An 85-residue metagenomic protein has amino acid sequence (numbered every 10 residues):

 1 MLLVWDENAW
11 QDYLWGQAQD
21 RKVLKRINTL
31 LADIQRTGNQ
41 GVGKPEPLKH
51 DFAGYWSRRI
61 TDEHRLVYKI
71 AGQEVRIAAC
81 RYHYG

Functional and structural regions predicted by a protein language model:
L2, N8-K25, T29, V42 (+2 more regions): Enriched for short, Lys/Arg-rich terminal
D33-R59: A short, surface-exposed loop/turn module that caps and links secondary-structure elements
